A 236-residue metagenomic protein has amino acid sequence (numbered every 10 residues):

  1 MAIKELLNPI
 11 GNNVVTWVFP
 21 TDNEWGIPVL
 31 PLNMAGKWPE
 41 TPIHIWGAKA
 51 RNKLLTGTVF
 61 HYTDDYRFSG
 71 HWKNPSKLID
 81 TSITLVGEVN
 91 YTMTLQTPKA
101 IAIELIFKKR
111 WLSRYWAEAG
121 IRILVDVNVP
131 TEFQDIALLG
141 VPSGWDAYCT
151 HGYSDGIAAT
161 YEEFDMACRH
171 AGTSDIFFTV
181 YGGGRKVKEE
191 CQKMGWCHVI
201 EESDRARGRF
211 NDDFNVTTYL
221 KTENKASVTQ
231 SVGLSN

Functional and structural regions predicted by a protein language model:
M1-N33, Q192-N236: C-terminal accessory extensions appended to soluble enzyme cores
M1-P98, W111: SEC14/CRAL-TRIO lipid-binding/transfer domains and related phosphoinositide-recognition modules that form deep
N52, S69-F214: Eukaryote-skewed repeat-based solenoidal scaffolds used as protein-protein interaction platforms, primarily
